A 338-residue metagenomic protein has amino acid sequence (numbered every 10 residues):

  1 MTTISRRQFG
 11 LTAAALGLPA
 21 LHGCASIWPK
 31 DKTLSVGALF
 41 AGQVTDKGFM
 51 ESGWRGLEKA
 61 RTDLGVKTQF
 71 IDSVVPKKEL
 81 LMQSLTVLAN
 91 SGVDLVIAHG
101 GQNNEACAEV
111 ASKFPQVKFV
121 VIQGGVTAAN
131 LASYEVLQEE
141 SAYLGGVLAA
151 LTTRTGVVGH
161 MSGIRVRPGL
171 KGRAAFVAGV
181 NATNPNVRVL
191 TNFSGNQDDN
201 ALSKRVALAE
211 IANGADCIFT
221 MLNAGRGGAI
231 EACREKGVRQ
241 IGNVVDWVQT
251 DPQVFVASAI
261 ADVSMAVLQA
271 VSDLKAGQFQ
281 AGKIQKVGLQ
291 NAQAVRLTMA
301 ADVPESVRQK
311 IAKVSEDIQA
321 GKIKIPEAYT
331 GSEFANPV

Functional and structural regions predicted by a protein language model:
M1-P19, A25: N-terminal secretory signal peptides and thylakoid transit peptides that target proteins across membranes
A15, A20-L21, L34, V295: A broad, low-specificity signal marking well-ordered, structured residues that form hydrophobic/aromatic
I27-V338: A residue-level marker of the well-folded mature domains of exported/periplasmic proteins
